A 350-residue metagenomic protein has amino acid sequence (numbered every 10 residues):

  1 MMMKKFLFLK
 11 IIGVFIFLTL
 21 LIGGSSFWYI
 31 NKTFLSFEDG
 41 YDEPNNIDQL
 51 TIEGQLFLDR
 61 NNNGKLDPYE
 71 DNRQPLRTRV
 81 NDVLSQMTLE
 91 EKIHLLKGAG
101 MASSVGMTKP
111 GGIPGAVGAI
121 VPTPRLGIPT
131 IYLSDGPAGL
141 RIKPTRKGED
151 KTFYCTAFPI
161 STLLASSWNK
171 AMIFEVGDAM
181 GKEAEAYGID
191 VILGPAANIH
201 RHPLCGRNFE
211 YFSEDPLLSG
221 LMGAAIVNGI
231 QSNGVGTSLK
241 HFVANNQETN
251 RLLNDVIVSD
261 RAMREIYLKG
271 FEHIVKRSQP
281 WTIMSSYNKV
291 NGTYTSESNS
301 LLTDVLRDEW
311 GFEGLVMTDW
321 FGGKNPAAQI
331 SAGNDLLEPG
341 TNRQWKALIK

Functional and structural regions predicted by a protein language model:
M2-K350: Glycoside hydrolase catalytic-domain context in secreted enzymes
